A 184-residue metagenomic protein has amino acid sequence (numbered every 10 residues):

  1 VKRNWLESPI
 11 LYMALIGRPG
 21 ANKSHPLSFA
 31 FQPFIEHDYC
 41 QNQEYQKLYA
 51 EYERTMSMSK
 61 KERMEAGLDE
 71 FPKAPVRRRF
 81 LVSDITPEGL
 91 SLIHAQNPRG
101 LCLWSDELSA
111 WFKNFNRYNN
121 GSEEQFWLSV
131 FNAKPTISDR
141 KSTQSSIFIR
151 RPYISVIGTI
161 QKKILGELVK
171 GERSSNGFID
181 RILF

Functional and structural regions predicted by a protein language model:
V1-F184: Phosphate-handling catalytic cores of nucleic-acid transaction enzymes
